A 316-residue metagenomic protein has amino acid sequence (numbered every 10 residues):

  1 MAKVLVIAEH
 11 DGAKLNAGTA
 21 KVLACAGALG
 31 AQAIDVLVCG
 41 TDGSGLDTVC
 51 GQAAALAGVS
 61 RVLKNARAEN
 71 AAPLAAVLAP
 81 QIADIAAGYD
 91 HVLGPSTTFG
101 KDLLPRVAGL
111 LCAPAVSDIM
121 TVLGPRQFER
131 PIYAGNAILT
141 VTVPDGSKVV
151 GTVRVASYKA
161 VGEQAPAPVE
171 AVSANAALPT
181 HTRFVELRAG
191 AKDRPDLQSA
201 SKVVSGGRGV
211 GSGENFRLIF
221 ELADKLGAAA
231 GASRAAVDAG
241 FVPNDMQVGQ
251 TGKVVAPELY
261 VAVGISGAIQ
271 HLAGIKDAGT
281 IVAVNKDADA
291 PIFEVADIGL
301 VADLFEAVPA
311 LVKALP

Functional and structural regions predicted by a protein language model:
M1-P316: N-terminal glycine-rich FAD/FM-binding segment characteristic of electron-transfer flavoproteins
